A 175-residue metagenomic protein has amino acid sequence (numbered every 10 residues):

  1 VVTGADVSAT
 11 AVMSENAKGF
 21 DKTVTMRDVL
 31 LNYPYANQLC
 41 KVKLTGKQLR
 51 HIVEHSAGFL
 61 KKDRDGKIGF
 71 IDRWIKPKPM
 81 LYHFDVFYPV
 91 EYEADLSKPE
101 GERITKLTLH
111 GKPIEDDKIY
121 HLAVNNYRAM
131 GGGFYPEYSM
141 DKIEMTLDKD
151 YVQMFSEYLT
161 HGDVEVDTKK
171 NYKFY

Functional and structural regions predicted by a protein language model:
V2-Y175: Feature captures C-terminal
